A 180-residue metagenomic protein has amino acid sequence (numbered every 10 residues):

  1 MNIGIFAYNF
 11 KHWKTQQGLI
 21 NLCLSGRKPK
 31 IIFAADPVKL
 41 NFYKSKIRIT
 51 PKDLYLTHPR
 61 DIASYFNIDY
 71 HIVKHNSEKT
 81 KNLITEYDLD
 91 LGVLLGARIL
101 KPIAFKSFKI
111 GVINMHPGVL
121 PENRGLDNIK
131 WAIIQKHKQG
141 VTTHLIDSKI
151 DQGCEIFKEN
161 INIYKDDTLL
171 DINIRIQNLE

Functional and structural regions predicted by a protein language model:
M1-E180: One-carbon transfer enzymes
